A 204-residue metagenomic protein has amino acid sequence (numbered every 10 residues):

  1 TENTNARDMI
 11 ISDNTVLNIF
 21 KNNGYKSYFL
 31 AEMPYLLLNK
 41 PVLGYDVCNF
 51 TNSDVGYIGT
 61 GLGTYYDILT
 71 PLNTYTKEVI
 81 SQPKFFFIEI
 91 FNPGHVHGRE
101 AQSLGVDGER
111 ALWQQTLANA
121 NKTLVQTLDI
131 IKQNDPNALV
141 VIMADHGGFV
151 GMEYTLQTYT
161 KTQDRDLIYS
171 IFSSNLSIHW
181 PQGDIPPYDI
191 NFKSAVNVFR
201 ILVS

Functional and structural regions predicted by a protein language model:
T1-S204: Catalytic domains that recognize anionic headgroups
